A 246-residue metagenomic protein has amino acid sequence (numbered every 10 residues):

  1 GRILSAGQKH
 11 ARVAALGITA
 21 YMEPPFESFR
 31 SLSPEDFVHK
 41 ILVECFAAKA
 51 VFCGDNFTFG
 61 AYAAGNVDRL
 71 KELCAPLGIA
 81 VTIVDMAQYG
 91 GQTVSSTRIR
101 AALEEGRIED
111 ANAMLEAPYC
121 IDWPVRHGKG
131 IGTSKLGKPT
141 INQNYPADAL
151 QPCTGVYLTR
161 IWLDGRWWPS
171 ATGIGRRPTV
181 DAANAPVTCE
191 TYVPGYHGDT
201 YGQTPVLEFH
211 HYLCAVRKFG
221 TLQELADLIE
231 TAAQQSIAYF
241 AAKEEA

Functional and structural regions predicted by a protein language model:
G1-L77: N-terminal Rossmann-like or analogous alpha/beta NTP/dinucleotide-binding catalytic cores that position adenine
Q8, D110-A117, E224-Q235: A non-catalytic, amphipathic alpha-helix used as a structural packing/dimerization or gating element in enzyme scaffolds
Q8, D36, R69, R98 (+2 more regions): An acidic, carboxylate-rich microenvironment
V13, V51, A111, T159 (+1 more regions): Residue-level signal for inorganic ion chemistry
P25, D85-A87, H211: Residues at the C-termini of beta-strands that transition into short coil/loop
C74-G175: Glycine-rich, Lys/Arg-enriched anion-binding loops that position phosphate/diphosphate groups for phosphoryl
G128-A246: Phosphate/ribose-recognition catalytic cores of enzymes acting on nucleotide-derived substrates
